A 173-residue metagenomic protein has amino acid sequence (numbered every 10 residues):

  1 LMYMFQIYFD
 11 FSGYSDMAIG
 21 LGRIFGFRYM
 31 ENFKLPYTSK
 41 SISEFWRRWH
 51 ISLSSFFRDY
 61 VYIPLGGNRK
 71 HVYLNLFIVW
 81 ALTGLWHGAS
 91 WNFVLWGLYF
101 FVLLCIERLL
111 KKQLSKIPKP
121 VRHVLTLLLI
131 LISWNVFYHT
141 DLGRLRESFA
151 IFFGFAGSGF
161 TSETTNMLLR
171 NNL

Functional and structural regions predicted by a protein language model:
L1-R170: Membrane-embedded transmembrane alpha-helical bundles that form the catalytic cores of multi-pass lipid-modifying
